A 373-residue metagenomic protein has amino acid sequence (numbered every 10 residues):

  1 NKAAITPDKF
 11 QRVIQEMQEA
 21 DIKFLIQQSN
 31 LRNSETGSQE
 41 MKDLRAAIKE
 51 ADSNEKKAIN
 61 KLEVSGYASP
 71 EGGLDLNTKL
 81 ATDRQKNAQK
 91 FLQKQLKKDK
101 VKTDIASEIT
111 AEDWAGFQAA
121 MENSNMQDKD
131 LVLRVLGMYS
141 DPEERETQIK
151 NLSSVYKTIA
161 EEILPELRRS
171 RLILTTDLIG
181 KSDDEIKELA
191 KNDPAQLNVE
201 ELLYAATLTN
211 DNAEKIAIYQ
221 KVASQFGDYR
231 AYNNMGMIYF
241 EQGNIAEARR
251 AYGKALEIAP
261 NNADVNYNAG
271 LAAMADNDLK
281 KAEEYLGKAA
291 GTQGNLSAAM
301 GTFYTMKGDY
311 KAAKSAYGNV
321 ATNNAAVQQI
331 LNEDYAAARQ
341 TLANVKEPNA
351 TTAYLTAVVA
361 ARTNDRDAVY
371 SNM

Functional and structural regions predicted by a protein language model:
A4-T6, F24, S29-S65, Q93 (+2 more regions): Periplasmic peptidoglycan-binding/anchoring modules of Gram-negative envelope and division proteins
S69-I173: Periplasmic OmpA-like peptidoglycan-binding domain that tethers envelope proteins to the cell wall
Q196, F226-G227, P260, G291-G294 (+1 more regions): Short coil turns that delineate tetratricopeptide repeat
K221-V222, K254-A255, L286-A289, A313-A316 (+2 more regions): Canonical positions in the second alpha-helix
A231-Y232, V265, L296, T352: TPR alpha-solenoid repeat register
E241-Q242, A275-D276, M306, L331-N332 (+1 more regions): Register position in tetratricopeptide repeats
